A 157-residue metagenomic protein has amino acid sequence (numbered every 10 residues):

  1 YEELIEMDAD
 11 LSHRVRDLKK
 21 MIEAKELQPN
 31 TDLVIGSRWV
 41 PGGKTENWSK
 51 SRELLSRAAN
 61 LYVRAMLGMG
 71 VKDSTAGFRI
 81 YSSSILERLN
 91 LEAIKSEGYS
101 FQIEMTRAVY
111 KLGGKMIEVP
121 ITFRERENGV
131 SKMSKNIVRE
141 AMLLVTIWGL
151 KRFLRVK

Functional and structural regions predicted by a protein language model:
Y1-I5, V15-Y99, R126-L143: Acceptor/aglycone-binding surface of glycosyltransferases and processive sugar-polymer synthases
D8-S12: The conserved acidic donor/metal-binding loop of glycosyltransferases
G70, A93-E97, T106-T122: Catalytic donor-sugar/metal-binding loop of nucleotide-sugar-dependent glycosyltransferases
I103: DNA-recognition element of transcription regulators
L112-K157: C-terminal catalytic/acceptor-binding lobe
